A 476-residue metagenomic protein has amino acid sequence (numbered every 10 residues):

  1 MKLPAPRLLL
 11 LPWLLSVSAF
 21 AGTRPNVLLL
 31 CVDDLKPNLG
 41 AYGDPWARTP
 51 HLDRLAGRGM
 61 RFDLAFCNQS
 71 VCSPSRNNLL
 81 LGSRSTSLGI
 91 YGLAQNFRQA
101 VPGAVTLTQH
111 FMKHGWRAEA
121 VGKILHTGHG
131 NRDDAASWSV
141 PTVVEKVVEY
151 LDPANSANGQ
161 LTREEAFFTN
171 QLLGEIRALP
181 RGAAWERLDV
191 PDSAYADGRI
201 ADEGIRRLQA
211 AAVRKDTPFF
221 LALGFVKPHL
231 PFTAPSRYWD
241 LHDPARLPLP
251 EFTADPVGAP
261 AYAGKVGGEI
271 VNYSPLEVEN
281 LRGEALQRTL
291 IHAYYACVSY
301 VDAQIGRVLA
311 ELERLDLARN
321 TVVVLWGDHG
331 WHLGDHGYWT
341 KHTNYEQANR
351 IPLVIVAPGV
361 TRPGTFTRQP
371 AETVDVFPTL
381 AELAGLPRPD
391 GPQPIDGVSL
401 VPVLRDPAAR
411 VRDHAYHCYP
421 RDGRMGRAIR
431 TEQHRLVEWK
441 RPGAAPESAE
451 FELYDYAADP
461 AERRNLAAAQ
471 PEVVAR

Functional and structural regions predicted by a protein language model:
M1-L9: Bacterial N-terminal signal peptides that target proteins for export
L3, L15, F20-F451, P460-A475: Formylglycine-dependent sulfatase
L10-L14: Charged low-complexity "KEKE/polyampholyte" interaction tracts
Y456-A458: Extracellular, beta-strand-rich glycan-interacting domains
